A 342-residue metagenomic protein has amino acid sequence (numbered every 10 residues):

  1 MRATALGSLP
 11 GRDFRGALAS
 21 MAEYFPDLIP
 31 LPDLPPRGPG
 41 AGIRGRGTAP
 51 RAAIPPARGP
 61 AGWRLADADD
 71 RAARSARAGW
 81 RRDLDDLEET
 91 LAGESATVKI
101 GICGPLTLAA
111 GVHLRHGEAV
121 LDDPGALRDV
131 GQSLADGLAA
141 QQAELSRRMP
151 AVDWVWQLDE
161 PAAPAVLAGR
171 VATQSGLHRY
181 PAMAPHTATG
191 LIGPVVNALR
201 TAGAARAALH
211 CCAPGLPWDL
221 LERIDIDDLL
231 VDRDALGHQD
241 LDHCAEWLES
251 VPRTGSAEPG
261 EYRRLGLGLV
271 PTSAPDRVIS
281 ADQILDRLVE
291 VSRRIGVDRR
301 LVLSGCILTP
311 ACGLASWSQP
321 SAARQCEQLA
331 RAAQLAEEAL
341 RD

Functional and structural regions predicted by a protein language model:
M1-A5, P26-P32, T97-G101, D153-Q157 (+4 more regions): Structural preference for beta-strand elements that scaffold enzyme active sites
M1-L127, G131, L220-D225, S304 (+1 more regions): Alpha/beta catalytic barrel-like cores
G7-P10, P35, C103, H210-A213 (+2 more regions): Structural motif
R15, R77, R81, P124-A139 (+6 more regions): Non-membrane alpha-helical structural segments and their capping/turn regions in soluble enzymes
L18-A22, W80-A96, A135-D153, D242-E258 (+1 more regions): Short amphipathic alpha-helices and their capping/turn segments at secondary-structure boundaries
G104-L106, E160-A162, A213-G215, A235 (+2 more regions): Active-site-proximal loop/turn and secondary-structure-junction residues that shape catalytic pockets, frequently
V130-S133, G137-Q239, A257: Active-site loop segments of alpha/beta catalytic cores
D227-D342: Catalytic-face loop-and-helix region of soluble metabolic enzyme cores
